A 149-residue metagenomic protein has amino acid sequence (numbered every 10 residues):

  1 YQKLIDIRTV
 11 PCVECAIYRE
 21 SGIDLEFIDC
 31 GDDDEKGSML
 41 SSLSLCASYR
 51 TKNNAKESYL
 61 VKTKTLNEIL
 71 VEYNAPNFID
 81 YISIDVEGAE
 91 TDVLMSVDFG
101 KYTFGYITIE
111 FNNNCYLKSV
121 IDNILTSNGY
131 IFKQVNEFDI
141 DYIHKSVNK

Functional and structural regions predicted by a protein language model:
Y1-K149: Phosphate/nucleotide-binding beta-alpha loop and adjacent structural elements of enzyme active sites
